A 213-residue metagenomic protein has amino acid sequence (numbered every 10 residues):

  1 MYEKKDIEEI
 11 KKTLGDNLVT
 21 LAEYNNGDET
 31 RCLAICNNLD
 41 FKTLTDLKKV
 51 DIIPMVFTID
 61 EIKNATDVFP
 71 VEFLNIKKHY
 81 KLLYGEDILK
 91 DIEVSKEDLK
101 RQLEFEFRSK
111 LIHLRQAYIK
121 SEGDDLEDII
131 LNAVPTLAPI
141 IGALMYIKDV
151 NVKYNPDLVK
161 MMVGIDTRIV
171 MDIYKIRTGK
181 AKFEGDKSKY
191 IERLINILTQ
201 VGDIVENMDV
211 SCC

Functional and structural regions predicted by a protein language model:
M1-N17, A22-L74: Metal-dependent nucleotidyltransferase catalytic core
E3, G15, D28, N37-T43 (+6 more regions): Serine/threonine-rich low-complexity intrinsically disordered regions
K5-E8, T30-N37, E61-V68, D91-E97 (+3 more regions): Short, mixed-charge, low-aromatic patches
V19-T20, G85, R168: Secondary-structure boundary/capping residues
T43-D128: Conserved NTP/Mg2+-binding pocket subregion across the NTase superfamily
L99-C213: Conserved nucleotidyltransferase catalytic core and NTase-mimicking acidic/glycine-rich helix/loop elements in nucleic
